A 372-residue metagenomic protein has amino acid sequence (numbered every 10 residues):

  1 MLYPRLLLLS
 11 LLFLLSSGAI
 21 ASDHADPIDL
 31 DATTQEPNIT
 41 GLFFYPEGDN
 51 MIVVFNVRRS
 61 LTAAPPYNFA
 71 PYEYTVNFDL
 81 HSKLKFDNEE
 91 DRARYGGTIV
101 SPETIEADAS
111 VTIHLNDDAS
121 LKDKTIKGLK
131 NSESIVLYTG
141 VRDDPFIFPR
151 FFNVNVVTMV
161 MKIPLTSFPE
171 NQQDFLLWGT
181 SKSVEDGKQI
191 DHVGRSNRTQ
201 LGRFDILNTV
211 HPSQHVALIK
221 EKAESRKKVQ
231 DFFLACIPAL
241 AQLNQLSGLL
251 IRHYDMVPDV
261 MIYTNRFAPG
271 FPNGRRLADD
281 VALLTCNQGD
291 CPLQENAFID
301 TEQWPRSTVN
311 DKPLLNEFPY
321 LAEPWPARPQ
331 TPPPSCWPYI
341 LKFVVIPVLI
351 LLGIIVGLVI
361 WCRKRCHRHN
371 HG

Functional and structural regions predicted by a protein language model:
M1-L7: Bacterial N-terminal signal peptides that target proteins for export
L8-S16: Bacterial N-terminal signal peptides
I20-S335: Surface-exposed extracytoplasmic segments
A21, K364-C366: Intrinsic low-complexity/disordered segments
P333-V348: Juxtamembrane/start-of-transmembrane alpha-helix segments at the extracytoplasmic/lumenal side of membrane anchors
L351-R363: Alpha-helical transmembrane segments
C366-G372: Cytoplasmic C-terminal tails of single-pass
